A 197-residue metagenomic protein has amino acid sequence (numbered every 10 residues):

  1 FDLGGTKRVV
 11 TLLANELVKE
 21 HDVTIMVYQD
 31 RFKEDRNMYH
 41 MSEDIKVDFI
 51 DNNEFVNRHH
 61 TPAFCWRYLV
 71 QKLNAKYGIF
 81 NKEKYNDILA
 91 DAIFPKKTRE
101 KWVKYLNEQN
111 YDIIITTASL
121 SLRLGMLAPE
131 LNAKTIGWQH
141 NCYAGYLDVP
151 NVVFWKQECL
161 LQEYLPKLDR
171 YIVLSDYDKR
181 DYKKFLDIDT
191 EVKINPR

Functional and structural regions predicted by a protein language model:
F1-L3, H21-D87, D178: N-terminal strand-loop element at the rim of the active site of nucleotide-sugar-dependent glycosyltransferases
G5-L13, K33: Conserved alpha-helical elements of sugar-nucleotide-dependent glycosyltransferases
L13-D22: A short, Lys/Arg-enriched amphipathic alpha-helix followed by its capping loop at the start of a domain
N52, A118-S119, Q139-Y143, I194-R197: Histidine-centered beta-alpha loop that forms part of the nucleotide-sugar donor binding/catalytic region in diverse
G78, K82, T116-S121, Q139: Short His-centered aromatic/hydrophobic patch
E100-E108, N151-Y171: Membrane-proximal helix-turn-helix segments that form the acceptor-binding/catalytic region of lipid-linked
I113-I115, L124-Y146, I172: Active-site proximal beta-strand in glycosyltransferases
R123-M126, Y164-T190, I194-R197: A short, active-site helix/loop in glycosyltransferases that binds the activated sugar's phosphate group
